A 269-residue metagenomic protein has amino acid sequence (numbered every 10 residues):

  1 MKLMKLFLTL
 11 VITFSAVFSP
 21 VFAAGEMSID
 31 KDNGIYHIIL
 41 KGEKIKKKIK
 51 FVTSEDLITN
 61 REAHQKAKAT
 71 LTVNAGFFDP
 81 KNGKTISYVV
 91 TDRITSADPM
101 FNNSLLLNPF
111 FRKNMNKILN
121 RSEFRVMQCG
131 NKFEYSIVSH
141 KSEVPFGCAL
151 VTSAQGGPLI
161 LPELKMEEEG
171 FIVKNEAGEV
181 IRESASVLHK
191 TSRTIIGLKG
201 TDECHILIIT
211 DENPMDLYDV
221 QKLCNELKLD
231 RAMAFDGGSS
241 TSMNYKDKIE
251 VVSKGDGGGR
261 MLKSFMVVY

Functional and structural regions predicted by a protein language model:
K2-L10: Sec-dependent signal peptide recognition, specifically the positively charged N-region followed immediately by
T9-V17: Bacterial N-terminal signal peptides
V21-C129: Zymogen propeptides
D32, I118, A154, K190-S192 (+1 more regions): Residues that act as N-cap/strand-start positions at coil-to-secondary-structure junctions
G42-E43, V126-E134, L164, L198-E203 (+1 more regions): Short acidic-glycine loop/turn motifs at beta-strand connectors
V52-D56, V138-P145, I209-N213: Short, solvent-exposed aromatic-acidic interface loops
N82-F111, V180-F235, S240-Y269: Conserved, well-ordered active-site substructure
G83-I181: Active-site-adjacent helix-turn-beta-strand microarchitecture at beta-sheet edges that either contains or buttresses
